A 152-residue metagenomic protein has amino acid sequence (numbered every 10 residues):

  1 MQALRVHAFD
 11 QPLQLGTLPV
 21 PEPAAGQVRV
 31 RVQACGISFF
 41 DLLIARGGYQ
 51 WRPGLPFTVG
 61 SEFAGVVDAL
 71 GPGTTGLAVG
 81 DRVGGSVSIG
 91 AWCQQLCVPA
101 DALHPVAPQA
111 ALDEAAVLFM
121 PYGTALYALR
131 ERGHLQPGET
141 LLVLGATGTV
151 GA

Functional and structural regions predicted by a protein language model:
M1-Q2: Extreme N-terminal starter segment of soluble prokaryotic enzymes
R5-P12: Extracellular beta-rich ligand/substrate-recognition surface
Q14, G26, S61, A100 (+1 more regions): Exposed loop/turn and edge beta-strand positions of beta-sandwich/beta-sheet ligand-binding modules
L15-V20, A64-V66, Q95-C97, L103: Conserved hydrophobic/aromatic beta-strand scaffold that supports enzyme active sites
P19-G36, G48-G90: Glycine-rich beta-strand-centered segment in the early N-terminal region that forms part of a ligand/cofactor-binding
R31, L43, G84-G145: NAD(P)H dinucleotide-binding glycine-rich loop of Rossmann-like/cofactor-binding domains, especially the beta1-alpha1
F40-R46: Cytochrome P450 core scaffold surrounding the K-helix E-X-X-R motif and the conserved "meander" helix-loop region
G151-A152: N-terminal Rossmann-fold NAD(P) dinucleotide-binding loop
